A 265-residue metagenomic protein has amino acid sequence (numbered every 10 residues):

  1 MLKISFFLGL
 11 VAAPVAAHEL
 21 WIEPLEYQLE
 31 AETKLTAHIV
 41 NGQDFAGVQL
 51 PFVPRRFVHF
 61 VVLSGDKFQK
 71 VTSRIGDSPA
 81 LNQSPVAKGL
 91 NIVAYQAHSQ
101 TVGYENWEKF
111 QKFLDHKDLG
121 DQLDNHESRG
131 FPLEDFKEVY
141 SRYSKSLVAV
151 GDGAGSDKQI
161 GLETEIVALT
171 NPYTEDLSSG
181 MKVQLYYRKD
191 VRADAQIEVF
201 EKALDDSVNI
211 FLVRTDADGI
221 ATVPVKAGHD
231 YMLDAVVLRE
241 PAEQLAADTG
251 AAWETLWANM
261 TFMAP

Functional and structural regions predicted by a protein language model:
M1-L10: Sec-dependent signal peptide recognition, specifically the positively charged N-region followed immediately by
A12-A17: N-terminal signal peptide c-region/cleavage motif recognized by signal peptidases
H18-L35, K117-K182, Y186-R192, A203-D206 (+1 more regions): Beta-strand-rich domain onsets/edges
H18-S73: Start-of-domain marker
V58-F68, Q196-L212: Short amphipathic beta-strand segments in non-cytosolic proteins
G76-A80, R214-H229: Glycine-centered loop-to-beta-strand initiation motif
G89-V93, H229-Y231: Exposed beta-strand face motif in extracellular beta-rich ectodomains
A97-K109, R239-L245: Short acidic/polar inter-strand loop motif in beta-rich domains
